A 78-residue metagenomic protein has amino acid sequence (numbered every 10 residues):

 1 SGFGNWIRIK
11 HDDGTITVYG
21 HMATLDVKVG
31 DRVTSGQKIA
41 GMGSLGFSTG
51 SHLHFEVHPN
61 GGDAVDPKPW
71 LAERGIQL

Functional and structural regions predicted by a protein language model:
S1-L78: Catalytic cores of peptidoglycan-degrading enzymes
